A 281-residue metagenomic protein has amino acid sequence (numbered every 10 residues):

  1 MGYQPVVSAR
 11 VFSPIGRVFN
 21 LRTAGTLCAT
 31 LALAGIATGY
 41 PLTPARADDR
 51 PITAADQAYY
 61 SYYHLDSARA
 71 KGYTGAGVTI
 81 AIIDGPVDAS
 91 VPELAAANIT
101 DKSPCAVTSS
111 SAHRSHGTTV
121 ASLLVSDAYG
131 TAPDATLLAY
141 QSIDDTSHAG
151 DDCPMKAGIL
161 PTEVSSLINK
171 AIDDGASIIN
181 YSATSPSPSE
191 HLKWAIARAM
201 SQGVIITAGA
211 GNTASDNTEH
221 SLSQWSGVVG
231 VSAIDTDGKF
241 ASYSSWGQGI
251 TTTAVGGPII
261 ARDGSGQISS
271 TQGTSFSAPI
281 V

Functional and structural regions predicted by a protein language model:
M1-A47: Secretory targeting and sorting signals
D48-I80, P104-S109: N-terminal domain-start motif of subtilase-like serine proteases
R69-I80, G85-T100, T108-I159, K239 (+1 more regions): Subtilisin-like serine protease catalytic core
A76-T79, P133-L137, D173-I179, S201-I206 (+1 more regions): Loop/turn elements at helix/coil->beta-strand transitions in domains of secreted/extracellular proteins
D84, H220-V281: Extracellular S/T/G-rich loop segment that most often corresponds to the catalytic His/Ser-adjacent loop
G85-A89, C105-V107, Y129, I143-S147 (+4 more regions): Solvent-exposed loop/turn segments at secondary-structure junctions within structured extracellular/periplasmic domains
C105, L138, I205-T207, V229-G230 (+2 more regions): Structural detector of well-ordered beta-strand residues that form the stable sheet scaffold of enzyme domains
T146-S223, I268-Q272, F276-A278: Substrate-binding/access-modulating region of protease and related hydrolase catalytic domains
